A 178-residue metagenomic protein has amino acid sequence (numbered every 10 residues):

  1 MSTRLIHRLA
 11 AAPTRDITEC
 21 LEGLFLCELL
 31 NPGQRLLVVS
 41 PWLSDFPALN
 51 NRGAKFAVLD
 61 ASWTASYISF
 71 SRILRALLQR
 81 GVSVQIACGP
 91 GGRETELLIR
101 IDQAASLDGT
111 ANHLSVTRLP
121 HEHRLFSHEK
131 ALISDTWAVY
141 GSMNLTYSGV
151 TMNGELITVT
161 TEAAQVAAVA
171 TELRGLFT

Functional and structural regions predicted by a protein language model:
M1-T178: PLD/PLD-like phosphodiesterase catalytic module centered on the HKD motif
